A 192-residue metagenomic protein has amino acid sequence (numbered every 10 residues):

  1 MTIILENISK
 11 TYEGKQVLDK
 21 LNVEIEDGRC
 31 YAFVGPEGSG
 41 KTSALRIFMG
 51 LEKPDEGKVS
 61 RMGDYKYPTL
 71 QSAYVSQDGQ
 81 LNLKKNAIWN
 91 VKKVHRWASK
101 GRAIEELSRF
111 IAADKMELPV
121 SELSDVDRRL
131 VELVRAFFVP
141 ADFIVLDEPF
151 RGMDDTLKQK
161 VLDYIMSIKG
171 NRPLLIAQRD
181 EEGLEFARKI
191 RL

Functional and structural regions predicted by a protein language model:
I3, L18-K20: Conserved structural motif at the start of ABC-family nucleotide-binding domains
V34-P36: The feature captures the beta-strand-to-loop junction immediately N-terminal to the Walker
M49: Helix-to-loop junction immediately C-terminal to a conserved catalytic motif
G57-L70: Conserved ABC transporter NBD signature motif
G79-W89, K93, W97-A98: Conserved catalytic motifs of ABC-family nucleotide-binding domains
K100-K115: Conserved ABC ATPase "signature" region
P119-D127: Conserved ABC ATPase signature
